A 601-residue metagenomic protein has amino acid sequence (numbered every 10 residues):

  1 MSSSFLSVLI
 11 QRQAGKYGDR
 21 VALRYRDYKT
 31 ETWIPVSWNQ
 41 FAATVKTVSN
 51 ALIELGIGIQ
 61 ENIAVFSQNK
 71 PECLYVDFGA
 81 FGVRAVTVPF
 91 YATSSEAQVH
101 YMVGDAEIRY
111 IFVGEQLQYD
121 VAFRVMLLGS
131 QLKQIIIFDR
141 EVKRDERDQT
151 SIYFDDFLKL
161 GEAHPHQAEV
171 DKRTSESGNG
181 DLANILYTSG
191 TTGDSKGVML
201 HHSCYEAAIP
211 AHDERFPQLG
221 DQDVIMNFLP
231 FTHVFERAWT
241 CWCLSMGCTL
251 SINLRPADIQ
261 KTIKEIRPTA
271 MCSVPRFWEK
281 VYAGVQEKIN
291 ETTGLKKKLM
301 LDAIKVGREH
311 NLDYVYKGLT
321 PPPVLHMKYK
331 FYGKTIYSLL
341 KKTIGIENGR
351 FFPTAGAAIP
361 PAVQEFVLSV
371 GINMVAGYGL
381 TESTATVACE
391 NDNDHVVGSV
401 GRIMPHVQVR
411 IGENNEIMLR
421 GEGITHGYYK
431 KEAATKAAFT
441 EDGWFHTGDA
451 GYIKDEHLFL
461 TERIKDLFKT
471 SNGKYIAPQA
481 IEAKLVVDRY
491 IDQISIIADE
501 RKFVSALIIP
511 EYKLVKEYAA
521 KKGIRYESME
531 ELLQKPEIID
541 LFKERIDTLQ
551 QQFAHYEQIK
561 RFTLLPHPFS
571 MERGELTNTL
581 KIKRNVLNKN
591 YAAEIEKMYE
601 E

Functional and structural regions predicted by a protein language model:
G18-V21, I136-I137, E162-Y187, D194 (+1 more regions): Conserved pre-ATP/AMP-binding loop-to-beta segment of ANL
L23-P71, Y75-F78, S95-H100, Y153-K159 (+1 more regions): Conserved AMP-binding/adenylate-forming core of the ANL superfamily
D27-T30, L117-G178, V285-L339: ANL superfamily adenylate-forming
P35-N39, A183-I209: Conserved AMP-binding A3 loop
N50, L55, G82-L160, L541 (+1 more regions): Structural core segment of the AMP-binding/adenylate-forming
N50, S94-L127, A208-M226, P256-A270 (+1 more regions): Conserved ATP-dependent adenylate/AMP-binding module captured primarily in the ANL superfamily
E206-V224, F231-S338, N348: Conserved AMP-binding/adenylation subdomain of ANL enzymes
I403-T470, A498: Conserved ATP-binding/catalytic segment of the ANL
